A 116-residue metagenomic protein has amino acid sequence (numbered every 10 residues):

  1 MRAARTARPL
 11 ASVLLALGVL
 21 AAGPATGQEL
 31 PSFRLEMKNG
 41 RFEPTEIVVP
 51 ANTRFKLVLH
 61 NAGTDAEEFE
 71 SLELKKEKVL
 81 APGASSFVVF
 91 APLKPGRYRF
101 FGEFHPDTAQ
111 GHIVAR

Functional and structural regions predicted by a protein language model:
R2-V13: Bacterial N-terminal signal peptides that target proteins for export
A11-A21: Bacterial N-terminal signal peptides
G23-G27: Sec/Tat signal peptide C-region and signal peptidase I cleavage site
Q28-R34, R41, L80-R116: Extracellular/periplasmic metallocenter environments
T45, T53-L57: Structural beta-strand segments of beta-rich domains
F55, D65-E67, A109: Short beta-strand/loop motifs in extracellular/secreted proteins, especially within beta-sandwich accessory domains
L59-N61: Asparagine-centered strand-capping/turn motif at beta-strand->loop junctions
E67-E73: Change to "...patches in solvent-exposed regions of secreted, membrane-anchored, or virion-exposed structural
